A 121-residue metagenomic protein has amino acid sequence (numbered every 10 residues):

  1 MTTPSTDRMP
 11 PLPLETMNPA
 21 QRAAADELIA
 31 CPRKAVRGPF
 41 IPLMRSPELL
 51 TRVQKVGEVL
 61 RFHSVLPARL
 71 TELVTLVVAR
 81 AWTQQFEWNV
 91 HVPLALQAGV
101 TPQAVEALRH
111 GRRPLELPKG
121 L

Functional and structural regions predicted by a protein language model:
M1-A68, T101-P102, R113-P114: Acidic, glycine/proline-rich low-complexity segments that act as flexible tails and inter-domain linkers
I41, T75-L76: Generic alpha-helical structural context detector
L49-T51, L66, L70-E72, V78-A104: Conserved alpha-helical segments that form or flank metal/cofactor-binding pockets of metalloenzymes
V56, L76-V77, H91, L108-G111: Short acidic/histidine-centered micro-motifs embedded in hydrophobic/aromatic stretches that mark compact functional
A104-L121: Alpha-helical ds-nucleic-acid-binding substructure associated with the helix-hairpin-helix region of base-excision DNA
